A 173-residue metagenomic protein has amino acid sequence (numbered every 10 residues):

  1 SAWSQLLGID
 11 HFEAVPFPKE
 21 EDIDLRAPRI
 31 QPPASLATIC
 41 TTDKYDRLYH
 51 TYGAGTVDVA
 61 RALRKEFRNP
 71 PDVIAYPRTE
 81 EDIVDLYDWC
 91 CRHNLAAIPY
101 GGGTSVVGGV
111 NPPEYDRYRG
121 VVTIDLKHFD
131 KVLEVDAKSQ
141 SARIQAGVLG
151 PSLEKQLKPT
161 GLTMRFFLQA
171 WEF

Functional and structural regions predicted by a protein language model:
S1-F173: Noncatalytic alpha-helical scaffold of FAD-dependent oxidoreductases
